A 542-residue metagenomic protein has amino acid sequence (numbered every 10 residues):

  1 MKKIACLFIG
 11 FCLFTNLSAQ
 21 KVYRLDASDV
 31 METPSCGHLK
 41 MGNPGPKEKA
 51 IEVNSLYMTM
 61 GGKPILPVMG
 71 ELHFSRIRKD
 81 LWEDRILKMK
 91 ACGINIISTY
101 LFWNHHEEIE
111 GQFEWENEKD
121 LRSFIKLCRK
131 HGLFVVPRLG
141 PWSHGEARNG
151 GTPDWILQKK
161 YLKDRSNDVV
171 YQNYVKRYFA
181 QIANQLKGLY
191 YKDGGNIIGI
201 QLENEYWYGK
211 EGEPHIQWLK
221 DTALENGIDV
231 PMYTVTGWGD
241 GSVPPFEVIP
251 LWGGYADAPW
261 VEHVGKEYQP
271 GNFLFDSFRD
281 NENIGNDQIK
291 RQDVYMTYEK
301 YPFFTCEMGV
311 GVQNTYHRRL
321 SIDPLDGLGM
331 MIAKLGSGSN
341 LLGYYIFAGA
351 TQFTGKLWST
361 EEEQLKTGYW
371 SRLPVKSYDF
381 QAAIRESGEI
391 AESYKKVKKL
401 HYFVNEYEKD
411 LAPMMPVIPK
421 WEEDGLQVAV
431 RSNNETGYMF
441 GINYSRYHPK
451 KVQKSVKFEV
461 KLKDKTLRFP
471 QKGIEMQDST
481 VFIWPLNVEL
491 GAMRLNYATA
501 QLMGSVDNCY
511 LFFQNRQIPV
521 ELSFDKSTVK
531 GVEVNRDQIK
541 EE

Functional and structural regions predicted by a protein language model:
M1-K21: Bacterial Sec-dependent N-terminal signal peptides
Q20-I96, K126: N-terminal carbohydrate-binding accessory modules
K49, F74-D80, H106-E107, G111-E116 (+4 more regions): Acidic-and-aromatic substrate-binding clefts and catalytic sites of carbohydrate-active enzymes
K63, Y100-Q112, N117, G145-V170 (+3 more regions): Aromatic- and acidic-residue-enriched carbohydrate-binding clefts of CAZyme catalytic domains
V68-H73, S98-Y100, V136-G140, Q201-E203 (+4 more regions): A cross-family glycoside hydrolase active-site/sugar-binding cleft signature
W82-N149, D154, K220-E225: Aromatic-lined substrate-binding rim segments of carbohydrate-active enzymes
K130-V136, S143-N283, I289-N314, S339: Active-site region of glycoside hydrolase catalytic domains
Q172-L186, D193-Q201, G212-E213, K220 (+4 more regions): Carbohydrate-binding surfaces of carbohydrate-active enzymes
